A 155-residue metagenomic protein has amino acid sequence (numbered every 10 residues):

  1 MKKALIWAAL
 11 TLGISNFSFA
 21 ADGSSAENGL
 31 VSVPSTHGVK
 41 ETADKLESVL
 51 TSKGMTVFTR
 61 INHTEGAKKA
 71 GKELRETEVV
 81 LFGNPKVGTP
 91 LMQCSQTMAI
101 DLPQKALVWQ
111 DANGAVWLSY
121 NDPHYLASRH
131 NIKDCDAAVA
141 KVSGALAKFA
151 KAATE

Functional and structural regions predicted by a protein language model:
M1-A4: Positively charged n-region of N-terminal signal peptides that target proteins for export
W7-N16: Bacterial N-terminal signal peptides
A21-G54, E155: Terminal, regulation- and interaction-focused segments at domain boundaries
V33-E41, F58, K133-A140: Soluble non-cytosolic domains of exported or imported proteins
K40-A43, E47, T64, S143 (+1 more regions): Extracytoplasmic/secreted envelope proteins and their assembly/folding machinery, especially bacterial periplasmic
E47, T51, M55-Q104, V108: Compact, glycine-rich, soluble single-domain proteins
K105-I132: Beta-strand/loop substructures that line and gate deep hydrophobic ligand-binding cavities in soluble
H124-E155: C-terminal partner/receptor-binding element of secreted or periplasmic proteins
